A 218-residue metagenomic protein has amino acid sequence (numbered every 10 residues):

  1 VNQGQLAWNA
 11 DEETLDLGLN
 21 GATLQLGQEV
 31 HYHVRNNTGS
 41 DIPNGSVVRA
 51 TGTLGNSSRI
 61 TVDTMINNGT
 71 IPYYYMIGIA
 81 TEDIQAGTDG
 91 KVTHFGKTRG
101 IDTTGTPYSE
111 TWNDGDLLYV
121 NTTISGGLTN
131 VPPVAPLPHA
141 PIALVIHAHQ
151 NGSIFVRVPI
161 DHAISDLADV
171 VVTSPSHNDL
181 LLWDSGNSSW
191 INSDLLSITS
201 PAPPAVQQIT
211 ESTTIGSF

Functional and structural regions predicted by a protein language model:
N2-D166, S174-S185, P201-F218: Extracellular receptor-binding modules and their adjoining Ser/Thr/Gly/Asp/Asn-rich linkers
S188-I191: Short, disulfide-bonded extracellular cysteine-rich repeat modules
S197-T199: Long, low-complexity intrinsically disordered regions in eukaryotic nuclear regulators
